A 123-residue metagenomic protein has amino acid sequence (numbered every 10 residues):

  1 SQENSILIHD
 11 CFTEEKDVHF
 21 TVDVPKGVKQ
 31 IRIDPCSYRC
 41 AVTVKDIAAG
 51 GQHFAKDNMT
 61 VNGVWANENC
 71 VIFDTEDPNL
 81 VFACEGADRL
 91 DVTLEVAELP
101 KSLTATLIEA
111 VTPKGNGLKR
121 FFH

Functional and structural regions predicted by a protein language model:
Q2-P25, N62-P78: Extracellular carbohydrate recognition and processing domains and analogous Trp-centered ligand-binding platforms
P25-V28, R39: Short proline/glycine-enriched turn/loop motifs at strand-loop junctions of beta-rich domains
G27-I31, D88-L90: Exposed beta-strand face motif in extracellular beta-rich ectodomains
I33-C40, L94-L99: Short beta-strand-plus-loop segments that form exposed binding edges in beta-rich domains
Q52-H123: Activation corresponds to long, low-complexity, non-globular regions
